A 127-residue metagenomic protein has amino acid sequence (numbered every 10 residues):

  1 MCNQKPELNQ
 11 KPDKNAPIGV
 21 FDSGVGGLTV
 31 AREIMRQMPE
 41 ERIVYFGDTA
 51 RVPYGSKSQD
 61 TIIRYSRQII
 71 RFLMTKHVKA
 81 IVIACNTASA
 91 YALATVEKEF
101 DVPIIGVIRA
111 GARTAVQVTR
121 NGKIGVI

Functional and structural regions predicted by a protein language model:
C2-I127: Non-catalytic structural scaffold of enzyme domains
